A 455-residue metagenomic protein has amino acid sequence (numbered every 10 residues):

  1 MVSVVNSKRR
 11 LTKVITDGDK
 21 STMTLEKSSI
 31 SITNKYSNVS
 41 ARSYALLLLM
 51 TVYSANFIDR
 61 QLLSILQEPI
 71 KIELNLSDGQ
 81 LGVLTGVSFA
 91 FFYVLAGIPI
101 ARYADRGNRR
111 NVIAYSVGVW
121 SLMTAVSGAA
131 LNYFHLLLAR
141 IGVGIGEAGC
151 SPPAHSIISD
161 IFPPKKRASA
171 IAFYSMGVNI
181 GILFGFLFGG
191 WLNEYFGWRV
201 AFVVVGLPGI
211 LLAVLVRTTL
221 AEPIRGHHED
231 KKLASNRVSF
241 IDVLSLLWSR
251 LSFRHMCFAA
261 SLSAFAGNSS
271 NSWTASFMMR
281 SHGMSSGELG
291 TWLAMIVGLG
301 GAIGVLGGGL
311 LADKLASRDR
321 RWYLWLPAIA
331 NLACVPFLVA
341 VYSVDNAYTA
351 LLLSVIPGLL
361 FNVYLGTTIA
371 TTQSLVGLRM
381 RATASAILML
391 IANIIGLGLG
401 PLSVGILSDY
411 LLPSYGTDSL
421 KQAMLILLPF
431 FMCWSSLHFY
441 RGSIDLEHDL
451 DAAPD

Functional and structural regions predicted by a protein language model:
I30-V39, I224-C257, S281: Juxtamembrane intracellular "pre-TM" segments in multi-pass secondary transporters
L63-S64, R250-L306, F361-L365, I369 (+1 more regions): Extracytoplasmic gate region of multi-pass secondary transporters
L66-L95: Extracellular/periplasmic helix-loop-helix junction of adjacent transmembrane segments in MFS-like secondary
N75, N108, A129-H135, P163 (+1 more regions): Helix-breaking motifs and short loop linkers at transmembrane-helix boundaries and internal kinks in secondary membrane
L95-F134: Conserved MFS/SLC helix-loop-helix module at the cytosolic interface between two early adjacent transmembrane helices
G118-L131, N331-D345: C-terminal ends and interior cores of transmembrane alpha-helices in multi-pass membrane transporters/permeases
A139-I180: Cytoplasmic helix-loop-helix junction between adjacent transmembrane helices in 12-TM secondary transporters
Y174-E222: Helix-loop-helix hairpin linking two adjacent transmembrane segments in secondary transporters
